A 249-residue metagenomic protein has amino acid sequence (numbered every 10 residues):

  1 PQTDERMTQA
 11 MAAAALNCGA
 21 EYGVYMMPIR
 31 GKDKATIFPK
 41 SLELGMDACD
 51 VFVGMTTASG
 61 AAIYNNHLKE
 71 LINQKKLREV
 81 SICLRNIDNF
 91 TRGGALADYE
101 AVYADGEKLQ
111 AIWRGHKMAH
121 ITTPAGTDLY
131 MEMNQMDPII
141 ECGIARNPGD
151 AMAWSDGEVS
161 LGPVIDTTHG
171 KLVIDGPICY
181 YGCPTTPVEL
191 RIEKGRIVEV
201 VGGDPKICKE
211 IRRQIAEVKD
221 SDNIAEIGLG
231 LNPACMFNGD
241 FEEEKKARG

Functional and structural regions predicted by a protein language model:
P1-T185, E193, K206: Active-site bordering "gate/hinge" segments that shape substrate access to catalytic or cofactor-binding pockets
S41-E43, G162, E217, D240-E243: Short, flexible, glycine/charge-rich loop motifs used to bind or transfer phosphoryl groups or to couple energy/partner
T168, P184-T186, N223, A247-R248: A generic structural signal for well-ordered coil/turn residues at beta-strand boundaries that shape enzyme active-site
P184, G203, N238-F241: Short conserved micro-motifs at the rims of enzyme active sites and ligand-binding pockets
T186-V201: Active-site and channel-lining beta-strand-loop segments that bind or position nucleotide-derived/phosphorylated
K206-V218: A short, polar/charged loop-to-alpha-helix boundary motif
K219-G249: Cysteine/selenocysteine-centered motifs that mediate thiol-based redox chemistry or coordinate metal-sulfur cofactors
